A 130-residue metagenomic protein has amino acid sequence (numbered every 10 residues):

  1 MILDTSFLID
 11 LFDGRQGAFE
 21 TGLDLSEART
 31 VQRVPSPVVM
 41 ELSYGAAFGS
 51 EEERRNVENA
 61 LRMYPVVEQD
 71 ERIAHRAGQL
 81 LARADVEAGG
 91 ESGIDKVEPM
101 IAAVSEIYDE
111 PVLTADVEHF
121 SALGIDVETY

Functional and structural regions predicted by a protein language model:
M1-V34, A46-N59: Short, well-structured N-terminal submotif of metal-dependent ribonuclease cores
F7-L8, V38, I73, I101 (+1 more regions): Alpha-helix capping/helix-boundary segments
L42, D95-P111: Acidic, metal-associated active-site segment
P65-A88: Acidic catalytic patch
E87-D95: Short helix/loop segment immediately N-terminal to the Walker
